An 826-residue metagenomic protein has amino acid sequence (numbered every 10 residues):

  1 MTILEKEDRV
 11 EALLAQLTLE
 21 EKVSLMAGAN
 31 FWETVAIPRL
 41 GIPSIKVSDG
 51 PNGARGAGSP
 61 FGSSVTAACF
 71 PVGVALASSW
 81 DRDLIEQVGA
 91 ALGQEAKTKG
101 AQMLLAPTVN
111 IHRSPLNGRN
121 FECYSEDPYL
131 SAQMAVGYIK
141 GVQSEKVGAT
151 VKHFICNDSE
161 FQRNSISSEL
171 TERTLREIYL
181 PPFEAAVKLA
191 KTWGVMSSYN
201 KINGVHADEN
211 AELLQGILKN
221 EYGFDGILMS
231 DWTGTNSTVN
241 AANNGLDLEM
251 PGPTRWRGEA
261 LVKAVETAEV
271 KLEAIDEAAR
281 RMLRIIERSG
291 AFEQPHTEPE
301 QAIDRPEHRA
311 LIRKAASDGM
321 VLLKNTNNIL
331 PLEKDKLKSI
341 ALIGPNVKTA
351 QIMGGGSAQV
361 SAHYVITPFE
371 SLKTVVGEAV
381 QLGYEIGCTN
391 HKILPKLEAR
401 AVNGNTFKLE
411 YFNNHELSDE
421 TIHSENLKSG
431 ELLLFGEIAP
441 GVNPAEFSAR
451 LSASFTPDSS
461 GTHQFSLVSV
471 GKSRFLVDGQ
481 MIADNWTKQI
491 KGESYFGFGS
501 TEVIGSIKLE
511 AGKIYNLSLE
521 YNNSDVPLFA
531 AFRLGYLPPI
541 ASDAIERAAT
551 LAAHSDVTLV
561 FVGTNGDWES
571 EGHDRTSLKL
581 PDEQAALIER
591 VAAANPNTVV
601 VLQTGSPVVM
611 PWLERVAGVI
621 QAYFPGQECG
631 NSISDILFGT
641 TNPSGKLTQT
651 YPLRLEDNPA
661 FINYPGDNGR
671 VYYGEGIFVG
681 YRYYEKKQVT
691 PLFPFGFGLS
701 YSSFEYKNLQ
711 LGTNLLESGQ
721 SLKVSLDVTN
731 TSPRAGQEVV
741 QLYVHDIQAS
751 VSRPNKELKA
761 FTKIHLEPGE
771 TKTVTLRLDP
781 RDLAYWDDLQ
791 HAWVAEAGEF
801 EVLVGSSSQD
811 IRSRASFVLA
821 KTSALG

Functional and structural regions predicted by a protein language model:
M1-Y785, A792-Q809, L825: Glycoside hydrolase catalytic-domain context in secreted enzymes
D810-L825: Short beta-strand elements
